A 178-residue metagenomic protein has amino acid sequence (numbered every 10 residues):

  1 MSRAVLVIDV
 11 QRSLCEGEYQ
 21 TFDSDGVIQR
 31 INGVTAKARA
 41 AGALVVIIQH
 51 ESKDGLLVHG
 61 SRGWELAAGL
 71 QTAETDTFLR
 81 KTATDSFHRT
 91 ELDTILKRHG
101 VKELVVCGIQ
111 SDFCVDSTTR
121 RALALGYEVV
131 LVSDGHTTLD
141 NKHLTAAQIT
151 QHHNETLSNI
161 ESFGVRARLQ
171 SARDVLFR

Functional and structural regions predicted by a protein language model:
R3-A4, R30-A36, L56-R178: Active-site-adjacent betaalpha module
L6-V10: N-terminal nucleotide-binding beta1-loop-alpha1 segment
R12-G17: Short acidic, Gly/Ser-rich segments with clustered Asp/Glu that frequently serve as metal-coordination loops in enzyme
E18, S52-G55: Glycine-rich, proline-tolerant flexible connector loops at the mouths of alpha/beta enzymes
E18-S24, V105-Q110: Short, glycine-rich nucleotide/cofactor-binding loops
Y19-I47: A short alpha/beta connector and helix-capping loop motif
I47-H50, V132-D134: Short beta-strands and strand-loop turn motifs
H50-E51, I109: Short, well-ordered beta-to-alpha junction loops that form the rim of enzyme active sites and present histidine/acidic
